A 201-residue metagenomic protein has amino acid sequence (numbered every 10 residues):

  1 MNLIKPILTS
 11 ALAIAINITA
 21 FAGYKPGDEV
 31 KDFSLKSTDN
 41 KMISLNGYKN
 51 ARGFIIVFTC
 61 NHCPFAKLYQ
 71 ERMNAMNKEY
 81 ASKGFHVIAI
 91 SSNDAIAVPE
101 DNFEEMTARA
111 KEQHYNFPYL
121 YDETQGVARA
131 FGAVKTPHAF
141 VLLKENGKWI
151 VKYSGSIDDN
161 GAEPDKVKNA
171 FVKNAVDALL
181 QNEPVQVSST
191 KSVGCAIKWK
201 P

Functional and structural regions predicted by a protein language model:
M1-A11: Bacterial N-terminal signal peptides that target proteins for export
T9-T19: Bacterial N-terminal signal peptides
F21-N46: N-terminal "domain-start" segment that seeds a small globular fold
N46-K67, V87, V176: Short active-site neighborhood of thiol/selenol oxidoreductases, capturing the structured segment around
C60-Y69, A139, C195-K198: Short, thiol/selenol-centered motifs that function as redox-active sites or metal-ligating centers
K67-E112, E123-A130: Structural microenvironment flanking redox-active thiols in thiol-disulfide oxidoreductases
T107-K148: Short, internal strand/loop/helix patches that form the active-site neighborhood or redox-interaction surface
V141-P201: Thiol-/selenol-based redox modules, centered on thioredoxin-like and closely related oxidoreductase domains
